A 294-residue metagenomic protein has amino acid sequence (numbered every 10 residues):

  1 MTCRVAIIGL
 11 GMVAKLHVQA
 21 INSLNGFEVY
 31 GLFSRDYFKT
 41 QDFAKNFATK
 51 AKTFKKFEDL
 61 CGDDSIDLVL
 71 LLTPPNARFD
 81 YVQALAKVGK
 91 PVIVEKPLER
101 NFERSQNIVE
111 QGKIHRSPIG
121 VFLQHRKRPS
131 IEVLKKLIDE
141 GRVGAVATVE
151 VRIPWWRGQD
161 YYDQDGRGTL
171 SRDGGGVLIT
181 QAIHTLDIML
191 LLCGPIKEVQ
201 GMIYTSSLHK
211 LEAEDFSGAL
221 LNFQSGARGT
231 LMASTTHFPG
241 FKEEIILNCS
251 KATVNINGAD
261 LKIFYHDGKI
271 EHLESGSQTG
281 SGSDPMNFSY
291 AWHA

Functional and structural regions predicted by a protein language model:
M1-A48: N-terminal Rossmann-like dinucleotide-binding module
A51-D64: Short acidic low-complexity segments
L68-P75, F79-R126, G141: Beta-strand-loop-alpha-helix segment that lines the small-molecule cofactor/substrate pocket of alpha/beta enzymes
L72, M232-A233, C249: Short, well-ordered coil/turn residues at beta-beta hairpins and beta-strand->alpha-helix junctions within
H125-K210: Predominantly a Rossmann-like dinucleotide-binding segment in NAD(P)-dependent oxidoreductases
I183, L208, M232-G240: Glycine-rich phosphate/pyrophosphate-binding beta-alpha loops
E214, A219-G226, L247-C249: Active-site beta-strand termini and strand-to-loop segments that position acidic
I246-A294: C-terminal glycine/acidic-rich active-site capping loop/insertion
